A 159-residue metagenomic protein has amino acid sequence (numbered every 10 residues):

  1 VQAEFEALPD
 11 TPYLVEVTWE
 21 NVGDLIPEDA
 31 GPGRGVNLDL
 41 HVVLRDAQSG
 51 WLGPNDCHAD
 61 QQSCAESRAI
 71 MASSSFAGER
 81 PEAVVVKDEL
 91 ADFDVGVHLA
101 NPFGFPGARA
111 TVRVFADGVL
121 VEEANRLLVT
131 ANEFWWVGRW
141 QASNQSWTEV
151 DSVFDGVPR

Functional and structural regions predicted by a protein language model:
E4-R159: Intrinsic-disorder/low-complexity signal
